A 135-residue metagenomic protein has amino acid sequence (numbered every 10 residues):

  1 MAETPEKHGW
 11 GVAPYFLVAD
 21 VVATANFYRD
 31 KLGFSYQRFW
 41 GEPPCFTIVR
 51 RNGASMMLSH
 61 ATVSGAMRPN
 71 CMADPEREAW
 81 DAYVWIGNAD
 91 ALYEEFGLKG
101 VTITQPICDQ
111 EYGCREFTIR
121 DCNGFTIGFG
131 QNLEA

Functional and structural regions predicted by a protein language model:
M1-Y15, S35-G87, Y93-R120, G130-A135: Vicinal oxygen chelate
V18-V22: Short acidic-aromatic low-complexity motifs
T24, Y28-R29, F96, D121-G124: Conserved active-site tyrosine of GNAT-family acetyltransferases
L32: Major-groove DNA-recognition helix of helix-turn-helix-type DNA-binding domains
